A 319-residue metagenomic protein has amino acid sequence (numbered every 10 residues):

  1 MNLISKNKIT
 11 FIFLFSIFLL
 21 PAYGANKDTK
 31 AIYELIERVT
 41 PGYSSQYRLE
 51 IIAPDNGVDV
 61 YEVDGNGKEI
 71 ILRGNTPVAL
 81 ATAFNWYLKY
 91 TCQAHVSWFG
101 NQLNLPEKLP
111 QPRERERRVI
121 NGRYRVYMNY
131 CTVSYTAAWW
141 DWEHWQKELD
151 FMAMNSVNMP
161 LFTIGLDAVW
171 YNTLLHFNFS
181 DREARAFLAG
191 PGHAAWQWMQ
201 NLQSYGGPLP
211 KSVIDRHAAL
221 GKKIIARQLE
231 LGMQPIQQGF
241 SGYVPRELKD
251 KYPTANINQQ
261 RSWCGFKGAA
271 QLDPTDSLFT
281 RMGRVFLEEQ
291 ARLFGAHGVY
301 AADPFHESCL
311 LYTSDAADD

Functional and structural regions predicted by a protein language model:
N2-T10: Bacterial N-terminal signal peptides that target proteins for export
I12-L19: Bacterial N-terminal signal peptides
A25-G122: Contiguous, structured surface segment used for ligand recognition
I52-P54, N66-V78, T82, T91-C92 (+2 more regions): Aromatic-lined carbohydrate-binding surfaces of glycoside hydrolases
D315-D319: A short, hydrophobic C-terminal helix/tail in secreted or cell-surface proteins
